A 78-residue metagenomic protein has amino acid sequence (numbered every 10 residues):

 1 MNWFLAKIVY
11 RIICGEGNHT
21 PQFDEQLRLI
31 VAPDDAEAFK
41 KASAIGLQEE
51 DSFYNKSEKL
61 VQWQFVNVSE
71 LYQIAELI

Functional and structural regions predicted by a protein language model:
M1-A6: Short structural boundary motif marking the start of a folded domain
K7-I13: Generic short beta-strand segments
R11, R28-L29, N55: Domain-level marker for long, solvent-exposed, non-transmembrane regions
I13-H19: Short, cysteine-centered beta-strand-loop-beta hairpins and adjacent loop/turn segments enriched in charged/polar
T20-P33: A short, exposed loop/beta-hairpin motif centered on an aromatic-Gly-Thr core
A32-E37, K56-K59: Short, surface-exposed, polar/charged, turn-prone segments marking secondary-structure boundaries
D34-L47: A short, charged, amphipathic alpha-helix used as a generic interaction element across diverse proteins
Q48-I78: Short, mixed-charge low-complexity intrinsically disordered segments
